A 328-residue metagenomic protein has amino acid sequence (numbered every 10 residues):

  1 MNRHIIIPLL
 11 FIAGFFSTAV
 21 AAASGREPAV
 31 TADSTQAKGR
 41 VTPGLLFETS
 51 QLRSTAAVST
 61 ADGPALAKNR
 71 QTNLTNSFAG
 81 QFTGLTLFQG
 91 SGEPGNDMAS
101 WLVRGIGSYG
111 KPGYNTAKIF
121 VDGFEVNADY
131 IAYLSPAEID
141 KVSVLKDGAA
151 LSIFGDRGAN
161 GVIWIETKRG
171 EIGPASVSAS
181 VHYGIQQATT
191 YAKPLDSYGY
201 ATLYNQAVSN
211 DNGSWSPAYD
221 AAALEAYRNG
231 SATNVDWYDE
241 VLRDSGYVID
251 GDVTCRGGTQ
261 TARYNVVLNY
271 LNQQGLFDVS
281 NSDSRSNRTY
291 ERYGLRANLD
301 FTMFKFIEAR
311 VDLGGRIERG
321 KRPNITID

Functional and structural regions predicted by a protein language model:
N2, I6-P8, T18-R40, L46-K118 (+4 more regions): Membrane-proximal, glycine/serine-rich, low-complexity loop/turn segments characteristic of large bacterial
F11-I12: Hydrophobic regular secondary-structure detector
L145: Conserved residues at the C-terminal ends of beta-strands
